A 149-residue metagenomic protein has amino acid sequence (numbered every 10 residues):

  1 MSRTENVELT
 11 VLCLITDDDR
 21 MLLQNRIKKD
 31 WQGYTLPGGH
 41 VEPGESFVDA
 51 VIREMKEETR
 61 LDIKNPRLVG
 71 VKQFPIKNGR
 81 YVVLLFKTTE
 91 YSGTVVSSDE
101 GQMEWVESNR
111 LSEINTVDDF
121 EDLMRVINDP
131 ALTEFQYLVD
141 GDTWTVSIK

Functional and structural regions predicted by a protein language model:
M1-M21: Conserved N-terminal beta-strand and adjoining loop/helix that marks the start of the Nudix/MutT-like hydrolase domain
E8-T10, W31, Y81: Short coil/loop residues immediately preceding or within conserved phosphate-binding loops of NTP-utilizing enzyme
C13, L68, F86-T88: A structural signal for short, well-ordered beta-strand segments
R20-K56, D142-K149: Conserved Nudix-box catalytic region and its N-terminal flanking loop in Nudix hydrolases and closely related
V41-K64, P75-V126, K149: Unchanged
V69-P75: Short, solvent-exposed loop/turn elements at beta->coil junctions and helix N-caps that rim active or binding pockets
V126-K149: Charged phosphate-binding loop/patch that engages nucleotide di/tri-phosphates or the phosphate backbone of nucleic
